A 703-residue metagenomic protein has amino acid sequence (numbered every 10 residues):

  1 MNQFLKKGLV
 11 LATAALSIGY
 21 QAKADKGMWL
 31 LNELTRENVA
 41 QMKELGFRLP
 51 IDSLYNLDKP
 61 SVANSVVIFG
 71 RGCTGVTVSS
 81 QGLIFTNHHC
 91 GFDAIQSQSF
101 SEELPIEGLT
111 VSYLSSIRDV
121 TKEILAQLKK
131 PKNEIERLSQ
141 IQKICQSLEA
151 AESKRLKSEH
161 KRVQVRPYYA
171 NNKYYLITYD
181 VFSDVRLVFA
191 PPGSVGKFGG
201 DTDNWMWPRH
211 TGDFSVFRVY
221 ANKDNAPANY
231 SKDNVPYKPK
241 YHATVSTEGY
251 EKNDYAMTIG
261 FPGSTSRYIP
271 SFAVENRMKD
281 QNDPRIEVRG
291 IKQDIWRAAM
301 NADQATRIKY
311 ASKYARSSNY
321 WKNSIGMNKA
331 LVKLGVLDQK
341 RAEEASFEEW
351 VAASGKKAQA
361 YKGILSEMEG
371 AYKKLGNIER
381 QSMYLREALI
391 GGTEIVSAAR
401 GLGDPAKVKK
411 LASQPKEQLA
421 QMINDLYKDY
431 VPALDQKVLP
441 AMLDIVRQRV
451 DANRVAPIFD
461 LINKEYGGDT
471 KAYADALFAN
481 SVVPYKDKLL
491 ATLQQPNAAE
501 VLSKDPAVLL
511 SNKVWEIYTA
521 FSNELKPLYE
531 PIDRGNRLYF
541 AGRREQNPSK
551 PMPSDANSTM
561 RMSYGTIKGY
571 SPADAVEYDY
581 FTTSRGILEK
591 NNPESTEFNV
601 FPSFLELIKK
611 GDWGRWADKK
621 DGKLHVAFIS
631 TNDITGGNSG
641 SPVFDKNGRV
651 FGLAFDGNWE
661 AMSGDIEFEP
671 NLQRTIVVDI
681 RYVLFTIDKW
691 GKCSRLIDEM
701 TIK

Functional and structural regions predicted by a protein language model:
N2-L5, A12, G19-K703: Terminal presequence/propeptide segments associated with secretion/organelle targeting and zymogen/polyprotein
